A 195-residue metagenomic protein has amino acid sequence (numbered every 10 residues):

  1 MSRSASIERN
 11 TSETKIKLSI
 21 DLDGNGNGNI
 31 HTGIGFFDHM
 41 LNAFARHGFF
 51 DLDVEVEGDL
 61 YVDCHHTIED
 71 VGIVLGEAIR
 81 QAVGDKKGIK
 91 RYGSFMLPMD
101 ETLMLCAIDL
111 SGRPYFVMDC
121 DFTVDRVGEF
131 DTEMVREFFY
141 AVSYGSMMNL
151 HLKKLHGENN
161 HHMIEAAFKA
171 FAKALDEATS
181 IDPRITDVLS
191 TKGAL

Functional and structural regions predicted by a protein language model:
M1-L195: N-terminal intrinsically disordered, cationic/polar leader segments that include organellar targeting peptides
